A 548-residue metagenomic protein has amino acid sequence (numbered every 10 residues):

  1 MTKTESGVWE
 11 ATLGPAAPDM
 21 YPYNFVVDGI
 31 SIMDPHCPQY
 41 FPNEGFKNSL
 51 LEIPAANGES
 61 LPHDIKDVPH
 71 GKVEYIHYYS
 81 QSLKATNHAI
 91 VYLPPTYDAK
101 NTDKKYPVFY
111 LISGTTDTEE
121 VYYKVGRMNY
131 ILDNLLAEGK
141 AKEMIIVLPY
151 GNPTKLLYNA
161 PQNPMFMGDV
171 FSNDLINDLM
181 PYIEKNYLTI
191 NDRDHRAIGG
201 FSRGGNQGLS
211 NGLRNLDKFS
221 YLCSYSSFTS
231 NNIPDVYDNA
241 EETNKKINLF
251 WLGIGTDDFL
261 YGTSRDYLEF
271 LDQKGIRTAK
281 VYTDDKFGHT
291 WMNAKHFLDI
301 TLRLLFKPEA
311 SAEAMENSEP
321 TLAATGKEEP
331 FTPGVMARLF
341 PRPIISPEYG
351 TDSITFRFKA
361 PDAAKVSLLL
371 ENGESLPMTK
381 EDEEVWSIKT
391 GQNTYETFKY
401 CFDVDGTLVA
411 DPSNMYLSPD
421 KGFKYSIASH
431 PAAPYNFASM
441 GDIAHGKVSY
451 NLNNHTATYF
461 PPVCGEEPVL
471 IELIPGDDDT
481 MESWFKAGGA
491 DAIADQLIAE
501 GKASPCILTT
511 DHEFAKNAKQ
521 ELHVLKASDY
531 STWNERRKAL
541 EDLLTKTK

Functional and structural regions predicted by a protein language model:
T2-V335, I344, Y349-K365, L369-S375 (+1 more regions): Non-catalytic cap/lid and distal C-terminal segments of serine-dependent acyl enzymes
